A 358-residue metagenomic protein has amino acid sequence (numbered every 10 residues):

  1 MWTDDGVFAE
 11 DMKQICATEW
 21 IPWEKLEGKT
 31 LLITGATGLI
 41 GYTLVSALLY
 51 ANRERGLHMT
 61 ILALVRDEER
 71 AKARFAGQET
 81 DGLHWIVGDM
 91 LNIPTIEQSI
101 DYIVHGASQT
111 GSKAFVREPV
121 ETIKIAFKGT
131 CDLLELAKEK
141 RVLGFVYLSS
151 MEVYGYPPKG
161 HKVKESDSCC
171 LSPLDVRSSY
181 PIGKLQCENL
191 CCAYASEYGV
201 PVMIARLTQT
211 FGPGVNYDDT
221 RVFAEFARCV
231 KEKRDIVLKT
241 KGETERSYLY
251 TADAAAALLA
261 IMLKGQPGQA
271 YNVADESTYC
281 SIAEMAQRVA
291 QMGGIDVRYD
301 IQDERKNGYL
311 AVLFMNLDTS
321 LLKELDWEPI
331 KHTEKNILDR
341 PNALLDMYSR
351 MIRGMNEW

Functional and structural regions predicted by a protein language model:
M1-D4, V230-W358: C-terminal substrate-binding subdomain of Rossmann-fold SDR/epimerase-dehydratase oxidoreductases
M1-L31, I352: Non-catalytic terminal and boundary segments that flank Rossmann-like NAD(P)-dependent oxidoreductase
T30-Y50: N-terminal Rossmann NAD(P)H-binding glycine-rich loop of SDR-like oxidoreductase domains
V87-I125: NAD(P)H-binding glycine-rich loop region in Rossmannoid oxidoreductase-like domains and their noncatalytic homologs
C131-R177: Conserved Rossmann-fold NAD(P)-dependent oxidoreductase catalytic core, especially the SDR/UDP-sugar
P157-S166, N189-R246, T251-M262, Q287-M292: NAD(P)-dependent short-chain dehydrogenase/reductase
S179, G183: Active-site helix of classical SDR
